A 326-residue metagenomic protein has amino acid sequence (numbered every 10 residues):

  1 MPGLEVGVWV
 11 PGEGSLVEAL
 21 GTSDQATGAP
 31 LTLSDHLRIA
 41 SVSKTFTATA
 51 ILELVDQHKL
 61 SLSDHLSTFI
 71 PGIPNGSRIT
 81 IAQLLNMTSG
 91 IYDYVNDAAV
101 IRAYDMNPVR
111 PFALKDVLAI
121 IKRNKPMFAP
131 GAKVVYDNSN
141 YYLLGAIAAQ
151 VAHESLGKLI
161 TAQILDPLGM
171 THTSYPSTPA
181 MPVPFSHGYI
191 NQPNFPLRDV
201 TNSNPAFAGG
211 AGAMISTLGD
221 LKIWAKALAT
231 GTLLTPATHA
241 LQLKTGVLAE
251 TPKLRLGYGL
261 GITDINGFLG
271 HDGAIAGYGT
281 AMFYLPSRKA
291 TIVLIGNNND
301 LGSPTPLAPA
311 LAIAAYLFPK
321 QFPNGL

Functional and structural regions predicted by a protein language model:
M1-A19, A149-E154, K158-A162, D166 (+1 more regions): Catalytic loop of the DD-peptidase/beta-lactamase superfamily, centered on the K-T-G motif and neighboring
M1-L37, K59-S61: Short, conserved catalytic-motif segment at the N-terminal edge
G3, R38-V42, L54-D97, K122-R123 (+2 more regions): Active-site helix/loop module of the DD-peptidase/beta-lactamase fold, centered on the serine-lysine SxxK catalytic
S15, S41, F46, A50 (+11 more regions): Extracytoplasmic/secreted proteins, especially bacterial periplasmic and envelope-associated proteins
V17-T27, A113-I120, Y189-R198: Acidic-glycine-rich active-site phosphate/pyrophosphate-binding loop
P30-L31, S61, P74-R78, F112 (+6 more regions): Extracellular/periplasmic catalytic domains that process cell-envelope and extracellular macromolecules
L31-L37, V95-A99, Y104-P182, A206-K222: Catalytic-site signature segments of enzymes, centered on catalytic residues
L84-L85, I121, Q242, I313: A generic structural signal for nonpolar/aromatic side chains embedded in well-ordered alpha-helices
